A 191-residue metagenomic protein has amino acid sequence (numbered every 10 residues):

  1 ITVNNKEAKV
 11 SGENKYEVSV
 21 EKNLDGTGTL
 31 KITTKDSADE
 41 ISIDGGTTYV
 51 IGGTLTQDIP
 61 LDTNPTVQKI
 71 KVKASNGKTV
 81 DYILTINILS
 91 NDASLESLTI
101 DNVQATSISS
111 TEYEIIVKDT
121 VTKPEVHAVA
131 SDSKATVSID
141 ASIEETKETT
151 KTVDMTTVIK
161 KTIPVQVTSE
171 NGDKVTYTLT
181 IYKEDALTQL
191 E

Functional and structural regions predicted by a protein language model:
I1-E191: Beta-rich interaction/scaffold domains
